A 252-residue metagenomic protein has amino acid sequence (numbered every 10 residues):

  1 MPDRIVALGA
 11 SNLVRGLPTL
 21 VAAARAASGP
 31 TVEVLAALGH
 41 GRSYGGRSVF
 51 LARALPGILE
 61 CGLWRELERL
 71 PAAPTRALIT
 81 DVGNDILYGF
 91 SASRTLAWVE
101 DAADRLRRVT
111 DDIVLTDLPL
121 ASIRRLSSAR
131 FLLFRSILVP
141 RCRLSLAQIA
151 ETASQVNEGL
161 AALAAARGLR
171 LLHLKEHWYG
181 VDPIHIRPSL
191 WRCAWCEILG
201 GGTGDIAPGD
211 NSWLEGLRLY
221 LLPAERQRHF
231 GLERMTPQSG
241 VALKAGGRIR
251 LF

Functional and structural regions predicted by a protein language model:
M1-H40, L132-P140, D205-F252: N-terminal secretory targeting modules
P2-A97, A242: Conserved SGNH/GDSL esterase-like catalytic core that processes O-acyl groups on lipids and polysaccharides
E60-S189, C193-E197, G201-I206, N211 (+1 more regions): Alpha-helical cap/lid subdomain in secreted, periplasmic, or secretory-pathway luminal O-acyl-processing enzymes
